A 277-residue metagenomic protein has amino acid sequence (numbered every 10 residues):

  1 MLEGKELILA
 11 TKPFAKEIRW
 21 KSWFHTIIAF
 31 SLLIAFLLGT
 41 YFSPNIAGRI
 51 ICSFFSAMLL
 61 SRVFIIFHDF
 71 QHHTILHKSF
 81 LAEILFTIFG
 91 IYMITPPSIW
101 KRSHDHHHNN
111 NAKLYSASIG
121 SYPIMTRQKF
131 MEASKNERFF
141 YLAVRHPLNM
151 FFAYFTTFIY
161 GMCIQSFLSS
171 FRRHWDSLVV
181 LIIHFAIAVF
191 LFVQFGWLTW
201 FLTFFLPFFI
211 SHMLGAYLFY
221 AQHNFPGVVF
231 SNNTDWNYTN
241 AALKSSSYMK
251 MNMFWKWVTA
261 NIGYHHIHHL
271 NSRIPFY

Functional and structural regions predicted by a protein language model:
M1-L59, I66, E83, I91-F205 (+2 more regions): Non-catalytic, topology-defining segments of multipass membrane proteins
A10-A15, R19, A242-A260, H265 (+1 more regions): Long, positively charged, glycine-interspersed low-complexity recognition regions
A57-M58, F64, P207-H212, F219: Alpha-helical transmembrane segments of multi-pass membrane proteins
V63-H72, W100-A112, L218-G227, V258-R273: Histidine-centered catalytic micro-motifs
H72, G90-I91: General structural signal for alpha-helix termini and helix-helix connectors
H73-F86: Membrane-interface motifs of alpha-helical transmembrane segments
I187-W197, I210, L214-F230: Short helix-capping and hinge/turn segments at secondary-structure transitions, especially at repeat and domain
A216-F254: Membrane-interfacial segments at transmembrane helix termini in multi-pass membrane proteins
